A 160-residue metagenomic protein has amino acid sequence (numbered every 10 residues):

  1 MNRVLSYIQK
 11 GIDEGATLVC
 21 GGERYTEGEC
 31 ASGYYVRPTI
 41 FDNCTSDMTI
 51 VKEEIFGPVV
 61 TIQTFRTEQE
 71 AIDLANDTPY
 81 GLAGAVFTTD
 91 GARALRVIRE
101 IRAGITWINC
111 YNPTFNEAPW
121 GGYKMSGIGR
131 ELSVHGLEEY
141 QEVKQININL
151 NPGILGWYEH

Functional and structural regions predicted by a protein language model:
E14-G15, S32: Generic structural motif recognizing short loop/turn segments at the entrances and edges of beta-strands
G15-R24: Short secondary-structure junctions
T26, A31, Y35-H160: Conserved C-terminal structural/oligomerization subdomain of aldehyde/semialdehyde dehydrogenase
